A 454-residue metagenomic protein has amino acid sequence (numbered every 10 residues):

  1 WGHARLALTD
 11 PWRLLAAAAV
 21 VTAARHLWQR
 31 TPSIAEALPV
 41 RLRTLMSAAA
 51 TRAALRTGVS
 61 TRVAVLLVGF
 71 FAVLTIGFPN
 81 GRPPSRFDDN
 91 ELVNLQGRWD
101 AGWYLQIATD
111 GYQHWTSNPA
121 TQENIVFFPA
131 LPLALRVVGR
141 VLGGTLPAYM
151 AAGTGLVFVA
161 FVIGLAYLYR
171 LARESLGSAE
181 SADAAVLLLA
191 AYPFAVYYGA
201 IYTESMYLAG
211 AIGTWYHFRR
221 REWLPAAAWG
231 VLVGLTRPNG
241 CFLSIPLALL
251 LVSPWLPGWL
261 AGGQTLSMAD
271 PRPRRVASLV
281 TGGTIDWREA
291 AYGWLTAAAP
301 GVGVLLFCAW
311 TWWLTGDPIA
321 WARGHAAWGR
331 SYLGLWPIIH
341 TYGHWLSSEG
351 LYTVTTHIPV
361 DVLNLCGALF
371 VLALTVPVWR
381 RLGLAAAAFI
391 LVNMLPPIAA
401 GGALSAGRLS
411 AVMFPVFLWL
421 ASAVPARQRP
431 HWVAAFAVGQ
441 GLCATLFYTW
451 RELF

Functional and structural regions predicted by a protein language model:
A19-P84, R288-A299, W432: Start-transfer (signal-anchor) and selected internal transmembrane alpha helices of multi-pass inner/ER membrane
T61-R82, Q96, I125, L232-V233 (+2 more regions): Membrane-lumen/periplasm interface segments of specific transmembrane helices in polyprenyl phosphate-linked
R98-G144, P337-L346, P397: Short hydrophobic/aromatic helix or loop-helix immediately within or flanking a transmembrane segment in polytopic
L135-V137, A152-S175, F370-L374: Transmembrane-helix motifs of polytopic, lipid-linked glycan transferases
P147-A151, L168-A191, A209, P225 (+1 more regions): Transmembrane-helix signature of polytopic, membrane-embedded enzymes that assemble or transfer cell-envelope glycans
L176-A179, T214-P225, W255-G258: Membrane-interface transmembrane helices that cradle and orient dolichyl/undecaprenyl
A190, F194, A211-Y216, L224-L251 (+2 more regions): Membrane-interface alpha helices of multi-pass inner-membrane proteins
G199-M206, A406: Short acidic/glycine- and proline-prone juxtamembrane loop motifs at membrane-interface regions of multi-pass membrane
